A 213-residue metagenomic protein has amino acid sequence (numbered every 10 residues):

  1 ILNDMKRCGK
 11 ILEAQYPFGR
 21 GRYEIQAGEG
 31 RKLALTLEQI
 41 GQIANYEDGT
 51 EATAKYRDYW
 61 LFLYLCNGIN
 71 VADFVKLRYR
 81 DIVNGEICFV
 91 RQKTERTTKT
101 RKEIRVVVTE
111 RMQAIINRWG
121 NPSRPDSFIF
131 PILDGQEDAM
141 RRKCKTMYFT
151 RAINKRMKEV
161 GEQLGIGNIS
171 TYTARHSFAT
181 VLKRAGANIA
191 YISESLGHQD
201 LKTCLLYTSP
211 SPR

Functional and structural regions predicted by a protein language model:
I1-F18, I69: N-terminal DNA-binding recognition helix of tyrosine site-specific recombinases/integrases
G19-G21, K76-R118: Conserved tyrosine-mediated DNA breakage-rejoining catalytic core shared by Y-recombinases
Y23-K55: Long, amphipathic, Lys/Arg-enriched alpha-helical "connector/arm" segment
L37-G41, T109-G167: Active-site/catalytic core of tyrosine-dependent DNA strand-transfer enzymes
R57-A72, V181: Short pre-functional
K76-D81, S193-Q199: A short, basic/aromatic helix-end/turn motif that makes direct DNA contacts
N154-E194: Short, basic (Lys/Arg/His-rich) helix/loop patches that form interaction surfaces in the mid-to-C-terminal regions
Y207-R213: Conserved small/polar residues in nucleotide/adenosyl-binding loops
